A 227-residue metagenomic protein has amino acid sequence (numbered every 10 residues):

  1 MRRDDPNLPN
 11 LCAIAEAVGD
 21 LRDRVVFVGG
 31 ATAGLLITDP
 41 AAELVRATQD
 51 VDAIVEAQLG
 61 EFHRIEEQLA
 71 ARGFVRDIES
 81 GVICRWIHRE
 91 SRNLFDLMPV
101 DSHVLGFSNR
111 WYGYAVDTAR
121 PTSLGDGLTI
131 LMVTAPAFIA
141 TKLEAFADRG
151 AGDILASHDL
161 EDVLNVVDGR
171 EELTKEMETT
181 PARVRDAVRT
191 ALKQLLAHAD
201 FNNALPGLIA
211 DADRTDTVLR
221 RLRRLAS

Functional and structural regions predicted by a protein language model:
M1-S227: Compositionally biased terminal segments of proteins
